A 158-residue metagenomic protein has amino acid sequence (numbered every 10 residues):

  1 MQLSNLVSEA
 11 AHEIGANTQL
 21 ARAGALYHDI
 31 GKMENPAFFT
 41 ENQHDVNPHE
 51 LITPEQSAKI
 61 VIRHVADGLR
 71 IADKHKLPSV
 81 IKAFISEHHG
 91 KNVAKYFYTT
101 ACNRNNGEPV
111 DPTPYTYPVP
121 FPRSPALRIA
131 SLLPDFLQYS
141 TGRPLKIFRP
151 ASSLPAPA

Functional and structural regions predicted by a protein language model:
M1-P155: Divalent metal-dependent catalytic cores for phosphoryl transfer on phosphate-bearing substrates
